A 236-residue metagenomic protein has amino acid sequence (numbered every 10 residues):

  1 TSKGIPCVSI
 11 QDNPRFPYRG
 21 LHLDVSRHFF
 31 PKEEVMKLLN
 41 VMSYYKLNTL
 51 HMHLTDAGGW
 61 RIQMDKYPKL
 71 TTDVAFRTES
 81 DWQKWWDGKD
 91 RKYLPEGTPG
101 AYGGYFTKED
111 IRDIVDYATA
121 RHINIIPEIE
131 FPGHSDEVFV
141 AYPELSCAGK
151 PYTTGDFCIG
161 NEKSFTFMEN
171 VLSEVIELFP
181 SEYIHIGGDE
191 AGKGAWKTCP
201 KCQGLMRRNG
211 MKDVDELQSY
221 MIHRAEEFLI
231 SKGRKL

Functional and structural regions predicted by a protein language model:
T1-Y183, R224: Feature activates predominantly on carbohydrate-active enzymes
E169, S173-L236: Gly/Pro-rich turn-and-neighbor structural signature
